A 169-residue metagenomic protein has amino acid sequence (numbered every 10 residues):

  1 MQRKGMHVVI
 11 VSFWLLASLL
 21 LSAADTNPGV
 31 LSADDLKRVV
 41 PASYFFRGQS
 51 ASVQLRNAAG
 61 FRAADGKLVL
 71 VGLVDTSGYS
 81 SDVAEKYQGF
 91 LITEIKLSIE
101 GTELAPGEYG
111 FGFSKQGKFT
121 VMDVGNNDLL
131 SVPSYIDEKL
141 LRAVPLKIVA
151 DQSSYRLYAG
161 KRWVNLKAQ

Functional and structural regions predicted by a protein language model:
M1-G5: N-terminal secretory signal peptides that target proteins for export/translocation
M6-V8, T26: Short linear motifs in intrinsically disordered/low-complexity regions
V9-L20: Bacterial N-terminal signal peptides
V11-S12, Q54, G72, G89: Generic detector of short alpha-helix boundary/capping microenvironments and adjacent low-complexity segments
S22-D82, L130-Q169: Primarily secretory-pathway and cell-envelope proteins
T76-V124: Mid-length scaffold segments of soluble, non-membrane domains
E103-A105, D128, W163: Short, solvent-exposed loop/turn motifs
K115, F119-V121, N127-E138: A mid-sequence interfacial segment
